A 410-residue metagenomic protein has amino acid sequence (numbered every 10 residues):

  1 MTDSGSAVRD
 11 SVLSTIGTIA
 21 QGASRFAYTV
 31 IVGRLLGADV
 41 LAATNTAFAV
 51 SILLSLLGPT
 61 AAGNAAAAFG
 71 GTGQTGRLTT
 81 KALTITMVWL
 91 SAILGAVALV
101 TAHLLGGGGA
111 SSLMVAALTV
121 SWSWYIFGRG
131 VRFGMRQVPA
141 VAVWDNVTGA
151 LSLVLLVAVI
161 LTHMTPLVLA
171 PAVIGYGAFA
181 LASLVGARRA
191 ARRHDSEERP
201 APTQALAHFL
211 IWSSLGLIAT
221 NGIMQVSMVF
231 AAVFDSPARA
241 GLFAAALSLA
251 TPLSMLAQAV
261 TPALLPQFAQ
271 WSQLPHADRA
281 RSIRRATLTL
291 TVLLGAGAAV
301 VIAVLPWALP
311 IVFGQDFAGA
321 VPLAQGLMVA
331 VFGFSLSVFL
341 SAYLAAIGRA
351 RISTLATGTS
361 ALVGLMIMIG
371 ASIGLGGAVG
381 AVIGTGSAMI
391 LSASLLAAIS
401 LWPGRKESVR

Functional and structural regions predicted by a protein language model:
G5-T60, I211-P237, L365, T385 (+1 more regions): Signature of the first transmembrane helix
R9-R25, A47-G106, H276-V300: Membrane-water interface segments that mark the loop-to-transmembrane alpha-helix transition
D10-R25, T148-S152, V168-A190, R199-P266 (+1 more regions): Transmembrane helical elements of multi-pass membrane transporters/channels
V30, G58-Q74, A246, A250-L274 (+1 more regions): Helix-loop junctions and terminal segments of transmembrane helices in multi-pass membrane transport/translocation
L35-A38, M135, L161-H163, F234-P237 (+2 more regions): Helix-loop interface residues and adjacent transmembrane-helix termini in multi-pass membrane transporters, primarily
A38-A42, A102-L118, A303-F332: Interfacial segments at transmembrane-helix termini and the short loops linking adjacent helices
T72, S121-W144, V329-G358: Membrane-interface junctions at transmembrane-helix termini in multi-pass inner-membrane proteins
L113-A116, A142-R192, T359-V363, G377-W402: Hydrophobic alpha-helical transmembrane segments
